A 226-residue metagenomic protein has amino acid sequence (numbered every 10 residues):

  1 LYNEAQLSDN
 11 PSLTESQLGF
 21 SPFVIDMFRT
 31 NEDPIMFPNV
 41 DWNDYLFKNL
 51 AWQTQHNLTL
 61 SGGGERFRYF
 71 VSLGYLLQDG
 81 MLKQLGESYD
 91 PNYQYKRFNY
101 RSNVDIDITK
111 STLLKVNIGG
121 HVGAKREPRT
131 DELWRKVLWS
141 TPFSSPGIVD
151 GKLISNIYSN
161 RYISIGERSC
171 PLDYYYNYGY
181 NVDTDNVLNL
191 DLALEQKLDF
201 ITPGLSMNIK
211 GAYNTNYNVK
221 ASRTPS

Functional and structural regions predicted by a protein language model:
L1-I35, K110-E127, D131: N-terminal, post-signal-peptide soluble/periplasmic segments of Gram-negative outer-membrane pore/transport systems
P34-G74, Q78-M81, P91-S169, N181-D185 (+1 more regions): Flexible loop and strand-edge segments within Gram-negative outer membrane beta-barrel domains
V71, V116, L192, M207-G211: Membrane-embedded beta-strand positions of outer-membrane beta-barrel proteins
Y176-Y180: Individual transmembrane alpha-helix segments
V187-N189: Short, solvent-exposed loop/turn segments enriched in Ser/Thr/Gly
N216-S226: Carboxylate/His-rich catalytic cores and anion/metal-binding grooves
